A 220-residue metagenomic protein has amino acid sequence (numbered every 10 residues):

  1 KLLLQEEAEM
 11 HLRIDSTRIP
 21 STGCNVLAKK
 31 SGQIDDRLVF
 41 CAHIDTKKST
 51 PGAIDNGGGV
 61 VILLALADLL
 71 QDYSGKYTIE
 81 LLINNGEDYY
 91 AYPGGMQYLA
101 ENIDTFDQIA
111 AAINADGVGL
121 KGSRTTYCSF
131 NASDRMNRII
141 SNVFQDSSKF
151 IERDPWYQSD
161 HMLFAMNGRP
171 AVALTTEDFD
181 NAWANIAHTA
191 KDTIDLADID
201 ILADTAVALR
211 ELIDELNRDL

Functional and structural regions predicted by a protein language model:
K1-L38, I44: Structured lumen-facing ectodomains of secretory-pathway proteins
K1-L4, D55, S133, D198: Helix N-cap / beta->alpha transition motif
M10, I79, A110, K149-I151 (+1 more regions): Hydrophobic anchor at the start of a short beta-strand that flanks the dinucleotide cofactor-binding loop
D15, K30-S31, C41-I44, L82-E87 (+2 more regions): Active-site-proximal beta-strand/loop segments in catalytic clefts of secreted hydrolases
T22-N25, T46-I139, V143, R153 (+1 more regions): Acidic/histidine-rich catalytic neighborhood of metal-dependent amide-processing enzymes
I44-T46, K191: Short, histidine-centered active-site or binding-site loop motifs used for metal coordination, general acid-base
K121-L220: Active-site-adjacent substrate-binding region of metalloamidase/peptidase-like peptide-processing proteins
